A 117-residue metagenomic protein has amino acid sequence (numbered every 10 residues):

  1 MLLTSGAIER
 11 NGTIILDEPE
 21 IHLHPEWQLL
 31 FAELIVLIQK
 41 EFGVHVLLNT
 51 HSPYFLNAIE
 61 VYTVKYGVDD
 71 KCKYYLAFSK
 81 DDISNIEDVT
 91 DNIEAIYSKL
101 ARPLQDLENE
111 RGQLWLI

Functional and structural regions predicted by a protein language model:
M1-G112: Switch/communication elements of ASCE P-loop NTPase nucleotide-binding domains
